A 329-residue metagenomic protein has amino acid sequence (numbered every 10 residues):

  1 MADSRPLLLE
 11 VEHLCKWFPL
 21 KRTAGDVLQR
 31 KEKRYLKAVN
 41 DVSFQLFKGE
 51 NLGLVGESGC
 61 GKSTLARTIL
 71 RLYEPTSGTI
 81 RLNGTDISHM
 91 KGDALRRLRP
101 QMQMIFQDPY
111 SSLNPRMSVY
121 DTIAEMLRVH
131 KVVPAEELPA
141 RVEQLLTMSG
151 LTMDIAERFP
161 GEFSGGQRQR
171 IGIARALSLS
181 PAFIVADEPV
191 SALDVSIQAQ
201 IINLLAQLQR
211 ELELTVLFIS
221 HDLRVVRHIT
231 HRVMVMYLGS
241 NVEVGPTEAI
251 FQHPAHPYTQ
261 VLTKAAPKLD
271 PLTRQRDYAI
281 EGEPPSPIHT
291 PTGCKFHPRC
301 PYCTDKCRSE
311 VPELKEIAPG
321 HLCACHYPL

Functional and structural regions predicted by a protein language model:
M1-Q252, K264, C323, L329: ABC transporter nucleotide-binding domains
S4-L7, L20-R30, Y35, P246-L329: Short catalytic/signature loops enriched in Gly
